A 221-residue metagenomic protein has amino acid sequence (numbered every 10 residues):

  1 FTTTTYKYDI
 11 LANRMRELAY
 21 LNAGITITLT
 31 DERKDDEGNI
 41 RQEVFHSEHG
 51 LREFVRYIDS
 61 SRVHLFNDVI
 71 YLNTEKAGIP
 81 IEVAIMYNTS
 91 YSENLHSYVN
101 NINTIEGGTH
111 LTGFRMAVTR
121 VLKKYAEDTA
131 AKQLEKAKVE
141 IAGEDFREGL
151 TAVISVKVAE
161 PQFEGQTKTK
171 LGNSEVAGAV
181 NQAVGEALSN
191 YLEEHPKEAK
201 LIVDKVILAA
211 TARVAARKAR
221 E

Functional and structural regions predicted by a protein language model:
F1-E221: GHKL-family ATPase ATP-binding module
